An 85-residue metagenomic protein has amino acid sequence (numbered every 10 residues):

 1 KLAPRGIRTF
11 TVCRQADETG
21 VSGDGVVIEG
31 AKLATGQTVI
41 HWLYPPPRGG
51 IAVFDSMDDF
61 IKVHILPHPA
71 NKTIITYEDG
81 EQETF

Functional and structural regions predicted by a protein language model:
K1-A3: Mixed-charge, Lys/Arg-rich low-complexity intrinsically disordered regions
R5-G80: Catalytic phosphate/metal-binding cores of nucleic-acid and nucleotide-processing enzymes, i.e., regions that mediate
T84-F85: Intrinsic-disorder signal
